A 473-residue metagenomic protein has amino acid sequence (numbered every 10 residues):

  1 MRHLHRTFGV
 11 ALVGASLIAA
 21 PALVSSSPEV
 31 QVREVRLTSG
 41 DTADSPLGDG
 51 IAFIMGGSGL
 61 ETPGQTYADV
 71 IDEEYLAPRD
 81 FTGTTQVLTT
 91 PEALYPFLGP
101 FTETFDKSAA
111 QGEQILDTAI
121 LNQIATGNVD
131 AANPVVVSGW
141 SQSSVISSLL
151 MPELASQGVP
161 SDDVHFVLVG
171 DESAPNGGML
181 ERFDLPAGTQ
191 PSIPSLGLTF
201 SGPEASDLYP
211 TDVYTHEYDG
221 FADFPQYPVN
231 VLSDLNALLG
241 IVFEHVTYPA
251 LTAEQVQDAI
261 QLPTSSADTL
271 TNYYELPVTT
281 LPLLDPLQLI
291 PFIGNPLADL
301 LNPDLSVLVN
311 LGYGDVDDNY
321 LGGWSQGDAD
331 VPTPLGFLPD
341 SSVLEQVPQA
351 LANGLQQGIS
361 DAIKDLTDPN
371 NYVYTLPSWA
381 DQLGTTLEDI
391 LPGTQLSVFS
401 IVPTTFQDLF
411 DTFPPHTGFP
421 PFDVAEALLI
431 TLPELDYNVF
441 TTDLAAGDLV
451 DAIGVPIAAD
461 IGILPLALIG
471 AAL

Functional and structural regions predicted by a protein language model:
M1-G14: N-terminal export and membrane-targeting signals
R2-H3, L17-S45: C-terminal region of N-terminal signal peptides and the immediate post-cleavage residues of exported proteins
V13, I18-E29, L116, S147 (+1 more regions): N-terminal small/hydrophobic-rich alpha-helical segments that act as secretion/targeting modules
P28, A131-N133: N-terminal low-complexity, acidic/Ser/Thr/Gly/Pro-rich segments that act as secretory/membrane-targeting modules
L37-D130, E153-L473: Surface cap/lid and interfacial helix-loop subdomains adjacent to catalytic sites that gate substrate access
V135-S138, H165-V167: Beta-strand elements within well-structured catalytic alpha/beta cores of enzymes that handle phosphate/sulfate esters
V137-P152: Gly/Ala-rich beta-loop-alpha elbow adjacent to hydrolase catalytic centers
